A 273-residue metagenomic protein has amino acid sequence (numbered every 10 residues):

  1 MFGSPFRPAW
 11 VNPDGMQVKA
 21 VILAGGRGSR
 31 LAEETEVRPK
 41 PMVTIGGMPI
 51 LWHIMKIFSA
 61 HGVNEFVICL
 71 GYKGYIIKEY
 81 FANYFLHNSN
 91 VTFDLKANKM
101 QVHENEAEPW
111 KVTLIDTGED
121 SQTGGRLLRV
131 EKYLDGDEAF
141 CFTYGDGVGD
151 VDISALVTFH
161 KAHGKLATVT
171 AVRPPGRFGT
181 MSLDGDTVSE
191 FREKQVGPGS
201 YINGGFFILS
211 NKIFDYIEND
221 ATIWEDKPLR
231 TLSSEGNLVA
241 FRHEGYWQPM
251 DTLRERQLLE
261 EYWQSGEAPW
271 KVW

Functional and structural regions predicted by a protein language model:
F6, I77-G185: Conserved beta-loop-beta/alpha segment of the NTase-like Rossmann-fold superfamily that binds/positions NTPs
W10-N83, L114: N-terminal glycine-rich phosphate-binding loop and ensuing alpha1 helix
A20-I22, I68, F142, A167-T170 (+1 more regions): Structural beta-sheet core signal
H53, R126-R129, P228: Well-ordered alpha-helical segments embedded in enzymatic catalytic cores
E138-T143, V148-K161, R173-G176, T187-W273: Catalytic-core segments of class I nucleotidyltransferases/pyrophosphorylases that form NMP-activated intermediates
